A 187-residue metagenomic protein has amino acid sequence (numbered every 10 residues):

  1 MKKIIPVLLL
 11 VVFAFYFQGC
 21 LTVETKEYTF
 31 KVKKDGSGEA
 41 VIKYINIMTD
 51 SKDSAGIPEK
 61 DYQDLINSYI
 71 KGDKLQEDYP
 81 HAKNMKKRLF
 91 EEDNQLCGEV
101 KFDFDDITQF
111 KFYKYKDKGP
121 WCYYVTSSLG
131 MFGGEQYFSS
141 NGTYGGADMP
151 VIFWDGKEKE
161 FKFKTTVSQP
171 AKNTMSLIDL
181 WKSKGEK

Functional and structural regions predicted by a protein language model:
M1-I4, L8-L9: Positively charged n-region of N-terminal signal peptides that target proteins for export
A14-F17: Bacterial Sec-type N-terminal signal peptides, specifically the leucine/valine-rich hydrophobic h-region
V23-E27: Short, surface-exposed coil-to-beta transition loops
Y28-N46: Post-signal peptide N-terminal segment of mature Sec-exported envelope proteins
G38, M48-D50, D106-F110: Residue-level signal for secondary-structure boundary sites
V41-I70, F138-N141: Post-signal-peptide N-terminal segment of Sec-exported extracytoplasmic proteins
D73-K187: Mature, soluble, non-transmembrane domains
